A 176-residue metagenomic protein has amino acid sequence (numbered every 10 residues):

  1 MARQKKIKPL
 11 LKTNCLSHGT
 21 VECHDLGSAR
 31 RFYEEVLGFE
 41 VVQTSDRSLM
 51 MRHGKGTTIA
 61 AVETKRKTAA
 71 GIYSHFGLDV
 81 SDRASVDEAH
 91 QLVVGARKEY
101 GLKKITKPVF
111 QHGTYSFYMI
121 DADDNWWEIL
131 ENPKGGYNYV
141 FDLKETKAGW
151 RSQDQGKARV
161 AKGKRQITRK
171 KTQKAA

Functional and structural regions predicted by a protein language model:
M1-G27, F76, G135-A176: N-terminal beta-strand motif that seeds the catalytic metal site of vicinal oxygen chelate
K12-C15, A69-Y73, F110-Q111: Short glycine-enriched loop/turn motifs at secondary-structure junctions
H18-T20, M50, H75-G77, S116-Y118: Short aromatic/hydrophobic contact patches that present stacked aromatics for nucleic-acid/ligand binding
D25-E40: Amphipathic alpha-helical segments
D25-G27, G77-W126, Q153-T172: Vicinal oxygen chelate
Y33, H90, V140: Short, flexible helix/strand-to-coil boundary loops that buttress conserved ligand/catalytic motifs in alpha/beta
E40-S74, V80, W126-E131: Conserved short beta-strand elements that form part of the metal-binding/catalytic scaffold of enzyme active sites
V62-E63, F110-H112, Y118, I129-G136: Short beta->alpha transition motifs characteristic of CBS
